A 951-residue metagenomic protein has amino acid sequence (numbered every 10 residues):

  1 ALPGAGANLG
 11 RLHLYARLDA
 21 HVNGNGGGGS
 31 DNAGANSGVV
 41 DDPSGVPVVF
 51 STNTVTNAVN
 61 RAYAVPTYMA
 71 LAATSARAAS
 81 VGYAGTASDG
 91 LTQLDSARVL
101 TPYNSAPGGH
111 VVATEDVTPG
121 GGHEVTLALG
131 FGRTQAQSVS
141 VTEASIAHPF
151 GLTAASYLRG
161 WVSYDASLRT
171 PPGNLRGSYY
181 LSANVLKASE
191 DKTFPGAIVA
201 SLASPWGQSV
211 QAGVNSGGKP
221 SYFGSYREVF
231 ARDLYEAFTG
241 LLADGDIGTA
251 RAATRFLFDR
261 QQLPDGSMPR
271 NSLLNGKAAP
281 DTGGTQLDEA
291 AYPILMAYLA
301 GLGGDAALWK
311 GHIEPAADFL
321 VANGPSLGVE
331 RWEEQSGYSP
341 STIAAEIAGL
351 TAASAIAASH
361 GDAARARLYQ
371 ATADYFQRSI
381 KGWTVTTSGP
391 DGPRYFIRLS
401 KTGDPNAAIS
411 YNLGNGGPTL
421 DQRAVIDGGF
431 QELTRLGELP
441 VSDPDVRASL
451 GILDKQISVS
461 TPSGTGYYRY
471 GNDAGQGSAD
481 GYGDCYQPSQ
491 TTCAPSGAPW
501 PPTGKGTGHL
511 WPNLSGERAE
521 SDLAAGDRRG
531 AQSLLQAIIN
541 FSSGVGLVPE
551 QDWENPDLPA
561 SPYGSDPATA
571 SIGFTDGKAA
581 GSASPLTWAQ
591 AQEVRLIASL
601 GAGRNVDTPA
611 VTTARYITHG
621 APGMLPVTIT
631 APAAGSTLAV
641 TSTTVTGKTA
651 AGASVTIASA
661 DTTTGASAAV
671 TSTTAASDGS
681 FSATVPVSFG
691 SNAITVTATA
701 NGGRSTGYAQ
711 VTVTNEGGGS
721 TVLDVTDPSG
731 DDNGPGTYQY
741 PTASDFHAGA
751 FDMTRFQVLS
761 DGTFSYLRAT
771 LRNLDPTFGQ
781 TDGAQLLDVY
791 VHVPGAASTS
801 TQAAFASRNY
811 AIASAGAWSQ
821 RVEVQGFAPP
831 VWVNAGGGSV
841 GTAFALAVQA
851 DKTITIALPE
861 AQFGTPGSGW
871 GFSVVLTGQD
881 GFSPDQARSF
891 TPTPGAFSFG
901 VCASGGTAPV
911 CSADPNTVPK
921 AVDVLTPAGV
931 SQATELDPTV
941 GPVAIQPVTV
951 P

Functional and structural regions predicted by a protein language model:
G4-G6, G29-A33, G38, P43-T54 (+5 more regions): Aromatic-rich carbohydrate-recognition surfaces in CAZymes
G4-S225, T608, T613-P622: Acidic/polar, glycine-enriched structural segments that form the non-catalytic walls/loops of the carbohydrate-binding
N53-A78, R169-S178, D191, P269 (+5 more regions): Extended ligand-binding clefts on enzyme/binding-domain cores
L186-T193, D246-M268, L302, W309-V329 (+6 more regions): Long, well-ordered core segments of solenoidal/helical folds
A237, L273, P280-A300, I409-G414 (+2 more regions): C-terminal capping/lid segments that line or modulate ligand- or cofactor-binding pockets
G623-G717: Ser/Thr-rich low-complexity repeats and stalk/linker segments
N715-D724, V793-I812, F863-P951: Acidic/polar low-complexity flexible segments
G719-Q825, Q879-P884: Surface-exposed, glycine/proline- and aromatic-rich loop segments on solvent-exposed faces across compartments
